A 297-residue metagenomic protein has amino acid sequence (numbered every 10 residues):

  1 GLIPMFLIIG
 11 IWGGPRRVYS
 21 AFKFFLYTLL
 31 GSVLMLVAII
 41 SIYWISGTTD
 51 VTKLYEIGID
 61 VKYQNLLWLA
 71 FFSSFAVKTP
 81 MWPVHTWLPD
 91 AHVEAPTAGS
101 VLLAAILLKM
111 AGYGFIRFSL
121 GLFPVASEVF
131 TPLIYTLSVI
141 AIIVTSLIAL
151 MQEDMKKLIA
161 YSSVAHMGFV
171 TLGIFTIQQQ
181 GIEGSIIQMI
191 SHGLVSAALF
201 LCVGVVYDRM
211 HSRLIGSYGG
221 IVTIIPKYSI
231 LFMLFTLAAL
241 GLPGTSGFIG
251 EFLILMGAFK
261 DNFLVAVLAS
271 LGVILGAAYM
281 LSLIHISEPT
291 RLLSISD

Functional and structural regions predicted by a protein language model:
I3-L283, S287: Hydrophobic transmembrane alpha-helices and their helix-loop junctions in integral membrane proteins
H285, P289-D297: Single conserved hydrophobic/aromatic residue that forms the stacking wall/gate of nucleotide- or nucleobase-binding
